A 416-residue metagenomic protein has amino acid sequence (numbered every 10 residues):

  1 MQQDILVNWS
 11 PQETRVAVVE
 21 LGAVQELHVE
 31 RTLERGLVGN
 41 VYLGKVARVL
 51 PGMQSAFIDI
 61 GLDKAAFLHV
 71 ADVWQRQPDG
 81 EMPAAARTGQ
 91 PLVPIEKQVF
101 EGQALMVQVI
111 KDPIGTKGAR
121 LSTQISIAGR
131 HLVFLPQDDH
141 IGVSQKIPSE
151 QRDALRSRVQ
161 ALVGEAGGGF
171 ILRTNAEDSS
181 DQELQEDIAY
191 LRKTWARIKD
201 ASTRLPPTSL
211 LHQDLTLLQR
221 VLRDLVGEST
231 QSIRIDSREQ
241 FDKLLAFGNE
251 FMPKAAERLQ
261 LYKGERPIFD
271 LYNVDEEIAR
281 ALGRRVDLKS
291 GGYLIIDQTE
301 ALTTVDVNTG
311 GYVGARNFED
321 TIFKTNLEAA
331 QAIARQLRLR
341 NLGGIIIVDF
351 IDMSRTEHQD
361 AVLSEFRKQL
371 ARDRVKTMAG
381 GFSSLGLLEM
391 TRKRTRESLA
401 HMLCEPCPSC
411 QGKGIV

Functional and structural regions predicted by a protein language model:
M1-V29, E34, V41-A47, G52-Q54 (+4 more regions): OB-fold/S1-family RNA-binding modules
G22-Q25, D63-A66, W74-Q75, E250 (+1 more regions): Short, surface-exposed beta-strand-loop junctions and turns on beta-sheet-rich folds
V29-E30, G80-E81, G314-F318: Short acidic, glycine/proline-rich loop/turn micro-motifs
R35, T88, E96-Q98, A315-N326: Alpha-helix N-cap/helix-initiation motif
R35-N40, R76-E81: Short, surface-exposed linear segments at secondary-structure transitions and domain or protein termini
G52-A56, I60, K64-A66, V70 (+4 more regions): Conserved glycine-centered short motifs in functionally critical loops
D72-V73, K263: Short, acidic/turn-prone active-site loops that include or flank metal/cofactor- and phosphate-binding residues
Q77-Q98: Aromatic/His-enriched, Gly/Pro-containing loop or helix-boundary segments that lie immediately adjacent to catalytic
